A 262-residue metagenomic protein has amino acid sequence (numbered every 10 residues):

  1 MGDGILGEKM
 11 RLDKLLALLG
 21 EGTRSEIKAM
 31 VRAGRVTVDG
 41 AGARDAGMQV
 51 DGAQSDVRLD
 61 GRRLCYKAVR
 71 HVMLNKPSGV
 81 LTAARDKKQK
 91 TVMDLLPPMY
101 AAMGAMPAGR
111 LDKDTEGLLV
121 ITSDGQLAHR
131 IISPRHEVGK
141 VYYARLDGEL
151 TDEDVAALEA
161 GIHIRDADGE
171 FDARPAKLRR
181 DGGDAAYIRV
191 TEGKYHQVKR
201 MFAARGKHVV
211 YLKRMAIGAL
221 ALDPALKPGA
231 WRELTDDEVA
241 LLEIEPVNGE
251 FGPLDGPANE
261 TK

Functional and structural regions predicted by a protein language model:
D3-K262: Basic, flexible Lys/Arg- and Gly-enriched helix-loop patches that mediate nucleic-acid binding at interfaces with rRNA
